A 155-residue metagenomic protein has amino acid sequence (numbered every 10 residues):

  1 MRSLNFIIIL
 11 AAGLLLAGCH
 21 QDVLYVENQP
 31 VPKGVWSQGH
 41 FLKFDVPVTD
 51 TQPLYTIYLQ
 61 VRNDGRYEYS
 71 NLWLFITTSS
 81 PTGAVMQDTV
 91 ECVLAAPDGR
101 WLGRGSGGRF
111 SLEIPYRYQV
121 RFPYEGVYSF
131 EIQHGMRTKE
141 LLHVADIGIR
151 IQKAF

Functional and structural regions predicted by a protein language model:
L15-G18: C-terminal motif of bacterial Sec signal peptides marking the signal peptidase cleavage site
H20-V23: Bacterial signal peptide processing site
E27-P47: Post-signal peptide N-terminal segment of mature Sec-exported envelope proteins
H40-Y69: Post-signal-peptide N-terminal segment of Sec-exported extracytoplasmic proteins
T51-L59, V120-M136: Noncatalytic modules at the cell exterior or secretory-pathway interfaces, chiefly beta-strand-rich lectin/adhesion
D64-R66, F110-L112, Q119-R121, H134-V144: Short acidic/polar inter-strand loop motif in beta-rich domains
L74-S79, R137-F155: Exposed low-complexity, polar/acidic, P/S/T/G-rich flexible segments that act as propeptides, protease-susceptible
V90-R121: An anionic, turn-rich surface loop/hairpin at beta-sheet edges that serves as a generic interaction/coordination patch
